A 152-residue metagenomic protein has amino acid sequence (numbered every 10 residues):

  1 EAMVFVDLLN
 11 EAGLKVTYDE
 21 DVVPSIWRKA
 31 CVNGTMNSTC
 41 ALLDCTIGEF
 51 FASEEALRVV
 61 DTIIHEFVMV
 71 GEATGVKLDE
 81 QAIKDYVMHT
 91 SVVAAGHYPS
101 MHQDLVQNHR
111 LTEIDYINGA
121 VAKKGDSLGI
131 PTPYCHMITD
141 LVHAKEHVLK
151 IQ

Functional and structural regions predicted by a protein language model:
E1-E80: Internal alpha-helical scaffold of NAD(P)-dependent oxidoreductase catalytic cores
N10, L57-Q152: NAD(P)-dependent Rossmann-like dehydrogenase/reductase catalytic/cofactor-binding core
